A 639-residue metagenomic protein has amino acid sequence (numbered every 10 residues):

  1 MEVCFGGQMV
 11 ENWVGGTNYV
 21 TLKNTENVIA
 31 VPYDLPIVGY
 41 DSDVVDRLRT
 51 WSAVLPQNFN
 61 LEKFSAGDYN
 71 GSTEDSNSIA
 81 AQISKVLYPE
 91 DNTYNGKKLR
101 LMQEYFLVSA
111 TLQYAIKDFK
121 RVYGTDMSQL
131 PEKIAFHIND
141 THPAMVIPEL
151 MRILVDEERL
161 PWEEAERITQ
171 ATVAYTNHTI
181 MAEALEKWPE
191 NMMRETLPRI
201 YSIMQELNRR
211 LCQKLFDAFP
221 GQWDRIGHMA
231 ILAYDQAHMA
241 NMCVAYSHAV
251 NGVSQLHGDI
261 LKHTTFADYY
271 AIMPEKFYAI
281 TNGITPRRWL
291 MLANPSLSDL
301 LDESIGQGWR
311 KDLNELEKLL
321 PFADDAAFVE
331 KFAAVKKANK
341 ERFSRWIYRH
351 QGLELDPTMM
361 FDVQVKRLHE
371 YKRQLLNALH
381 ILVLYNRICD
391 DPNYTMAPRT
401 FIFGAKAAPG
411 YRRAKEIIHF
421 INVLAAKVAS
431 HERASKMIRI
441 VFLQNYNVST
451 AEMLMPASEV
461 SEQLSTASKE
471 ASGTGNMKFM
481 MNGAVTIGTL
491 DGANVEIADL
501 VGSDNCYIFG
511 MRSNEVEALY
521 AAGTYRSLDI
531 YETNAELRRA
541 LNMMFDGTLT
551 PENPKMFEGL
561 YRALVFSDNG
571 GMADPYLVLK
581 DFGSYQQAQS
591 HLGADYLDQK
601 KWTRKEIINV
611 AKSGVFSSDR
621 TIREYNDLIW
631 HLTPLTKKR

Functional and structural regions predicted by a protein language model:
M1-R639: A conserved ligand/cofactor-binding region detector
